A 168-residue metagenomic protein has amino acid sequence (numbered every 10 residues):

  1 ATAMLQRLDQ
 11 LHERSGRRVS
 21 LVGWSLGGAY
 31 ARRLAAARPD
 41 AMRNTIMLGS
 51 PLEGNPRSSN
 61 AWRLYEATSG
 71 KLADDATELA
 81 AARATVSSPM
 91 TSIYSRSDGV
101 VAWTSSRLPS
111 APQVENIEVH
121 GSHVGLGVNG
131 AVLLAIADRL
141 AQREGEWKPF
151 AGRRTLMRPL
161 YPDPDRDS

Functional and structural regions predicted by a protein language model:
A1-S88: Serine-dependent carboxylesterase/thioesterase catalytic core of lipase-like alpha/beta-hydrolase/SGNH enzymes
V86-S168: C-terminal catalytic-base region of ester-bond hydrolases, centering on the histidine of the charge-relay
